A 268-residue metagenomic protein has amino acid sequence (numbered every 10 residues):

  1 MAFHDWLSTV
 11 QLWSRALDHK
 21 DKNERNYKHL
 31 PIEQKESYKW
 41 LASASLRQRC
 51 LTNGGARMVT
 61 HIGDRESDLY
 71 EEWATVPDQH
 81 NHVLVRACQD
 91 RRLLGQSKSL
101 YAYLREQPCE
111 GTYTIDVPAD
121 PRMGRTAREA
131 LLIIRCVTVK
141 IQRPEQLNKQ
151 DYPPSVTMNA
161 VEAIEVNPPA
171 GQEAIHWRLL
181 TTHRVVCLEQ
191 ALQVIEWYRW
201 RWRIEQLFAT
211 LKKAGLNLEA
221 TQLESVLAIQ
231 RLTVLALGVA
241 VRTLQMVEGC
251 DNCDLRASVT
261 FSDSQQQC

Functional and structural regions predicted by a protein language model:
M1-C268: Single, function-defining residue in the core of a domain
